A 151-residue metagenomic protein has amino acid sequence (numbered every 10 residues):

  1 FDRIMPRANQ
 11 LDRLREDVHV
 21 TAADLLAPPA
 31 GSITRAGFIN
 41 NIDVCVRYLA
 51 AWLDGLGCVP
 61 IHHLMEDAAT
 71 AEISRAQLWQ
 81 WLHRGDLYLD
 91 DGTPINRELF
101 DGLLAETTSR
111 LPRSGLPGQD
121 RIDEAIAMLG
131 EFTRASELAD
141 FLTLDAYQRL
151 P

Functional and structural regions predicted by a protein language model:
F1-P151: Expand to "…catalyze enediolate/carbanion chemistry for C-C bond making/breaking, isomerization, decarboxylation
